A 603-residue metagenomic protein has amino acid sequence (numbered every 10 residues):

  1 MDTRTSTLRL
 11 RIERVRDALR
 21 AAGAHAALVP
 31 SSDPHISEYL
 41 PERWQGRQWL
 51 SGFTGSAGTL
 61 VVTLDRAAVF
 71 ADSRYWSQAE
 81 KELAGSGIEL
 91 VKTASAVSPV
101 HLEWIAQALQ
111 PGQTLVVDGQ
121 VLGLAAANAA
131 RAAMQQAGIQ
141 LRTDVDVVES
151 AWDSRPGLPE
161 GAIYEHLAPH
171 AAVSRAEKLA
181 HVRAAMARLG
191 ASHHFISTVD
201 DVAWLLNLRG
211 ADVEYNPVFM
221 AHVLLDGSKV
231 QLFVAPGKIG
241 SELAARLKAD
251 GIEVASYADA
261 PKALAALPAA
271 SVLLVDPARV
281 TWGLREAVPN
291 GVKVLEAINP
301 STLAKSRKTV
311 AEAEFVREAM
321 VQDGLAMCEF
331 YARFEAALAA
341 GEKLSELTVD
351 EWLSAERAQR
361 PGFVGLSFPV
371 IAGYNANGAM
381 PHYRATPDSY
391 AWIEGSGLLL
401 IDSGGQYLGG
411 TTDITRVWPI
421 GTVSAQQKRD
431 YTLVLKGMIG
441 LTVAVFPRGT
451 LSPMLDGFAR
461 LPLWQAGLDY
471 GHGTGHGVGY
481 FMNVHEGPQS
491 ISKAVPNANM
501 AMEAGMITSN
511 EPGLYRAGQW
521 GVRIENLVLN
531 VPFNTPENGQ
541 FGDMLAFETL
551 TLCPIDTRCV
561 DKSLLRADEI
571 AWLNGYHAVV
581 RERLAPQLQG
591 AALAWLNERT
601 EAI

Functional and structural regions predicted by a protein language model:
M1-I603: Active-site neighborhoods and metal-handling regions in enzymes and metal-associated proteins
